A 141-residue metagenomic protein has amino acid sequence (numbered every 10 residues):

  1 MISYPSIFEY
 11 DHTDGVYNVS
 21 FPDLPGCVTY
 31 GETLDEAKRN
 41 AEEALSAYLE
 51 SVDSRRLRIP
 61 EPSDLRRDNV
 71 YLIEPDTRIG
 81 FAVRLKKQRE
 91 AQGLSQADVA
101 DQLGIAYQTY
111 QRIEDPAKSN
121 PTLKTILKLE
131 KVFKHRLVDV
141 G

Functional and structural regions predicted by a protein language model:
M1-E61: DNA-contacting interfaces and partner/effector-binding or oligomerization modules in DNA-centric proteins
T33, R84, S95, T122-T125: Residues that mark the N-terminal boundary/hinge immediately upstream of a DNA-recognition element
R67-A91, V138: A short, Lys/Arg-rich alpha-helix, primarily the initiator
E90, D101, K131: Alpha-helical residues within the helix-turn-helix
G93-R112: Short alpha-helical DNA-recognition segment
D115: Short, conserved catalytic or interaction motifs in soluble domains
T122-D139: DNA major-groove recognition helix of helix-turn-helix/homeodomain DNA-binding modules
